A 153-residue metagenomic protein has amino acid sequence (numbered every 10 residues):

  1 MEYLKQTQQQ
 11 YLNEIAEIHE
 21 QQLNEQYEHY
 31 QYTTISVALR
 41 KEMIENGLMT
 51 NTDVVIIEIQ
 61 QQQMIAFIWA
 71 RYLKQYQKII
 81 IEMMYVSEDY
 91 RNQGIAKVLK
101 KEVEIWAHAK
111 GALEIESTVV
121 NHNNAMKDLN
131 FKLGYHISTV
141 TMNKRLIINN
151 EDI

Functional and structural regions predicted by a protein language model:
M1-E17: A short beta-loop-alpha structural element at the N-terminal edge of CoA-dependent acyl/N-acetyltransferase catalytic
L23-M43: Conserved GNAT-fold acetyl-CoA-binding loop/helix
M43-I57, A66: A short helix-loop-beta-strand connector motif used in the catalytic cores of GNAT acetyltransferases and, in some
I57, Q63-R71, I80, Y85: Conserved beta-strand in the GNAT
Y72-E82, R91, I137-T139: A conserved beta-turn-beta hairpin within the catalytic core of GNAT-like acetyltransferases that forms part
Y90, G94-E102: Conserved acetyl-CoA pyrophosphate-binding loop and the N-cap/start of the following alpha-helix in GNAT-like
K97, N121-T139: Conserved active-site alpha-helix within GNAT-family acetyltransferase domains
A107-V119: Conserved GNAT acetyl-CoA-binding A-motif
